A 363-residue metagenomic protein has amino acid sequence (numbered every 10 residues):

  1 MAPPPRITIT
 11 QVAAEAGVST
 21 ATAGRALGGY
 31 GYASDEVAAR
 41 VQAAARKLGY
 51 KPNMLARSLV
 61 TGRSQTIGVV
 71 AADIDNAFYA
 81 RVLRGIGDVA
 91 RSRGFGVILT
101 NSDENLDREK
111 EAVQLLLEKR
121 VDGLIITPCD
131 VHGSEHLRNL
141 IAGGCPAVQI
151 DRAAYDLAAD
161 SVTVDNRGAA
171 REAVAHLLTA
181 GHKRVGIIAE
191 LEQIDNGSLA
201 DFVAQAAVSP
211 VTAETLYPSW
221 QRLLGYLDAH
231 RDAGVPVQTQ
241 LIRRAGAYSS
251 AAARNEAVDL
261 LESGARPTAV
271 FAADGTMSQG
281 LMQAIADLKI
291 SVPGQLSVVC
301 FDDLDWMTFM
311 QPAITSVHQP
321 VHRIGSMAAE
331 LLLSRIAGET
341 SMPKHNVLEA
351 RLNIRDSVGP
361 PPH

Functional and structural regions predicted by a protein language model:
M1-Q65, P362: N-terminal helix-turn-helix DNA-binding module of bacterial transcription factors
M1-T10, A39, G62-A180, L260-R266 (+1 more regions): Alpha-helical recognition/docking segments in bacterial nutrient-uptake and carbohydrate-utilization systems
A2-P3, K47, D88-R93, I141-Q149 (+1 more regions): Bacterial carbohydrate/catabolite-sensing allosteric modules
I9, T20, A38, A56 (+8 more regions): A general structural signal for well-ordered alpha-helical segments in protein cores
A14, G31-D35, D107, G294 (+1 more regions): Residue-level preference for short helical/loop micro-motifs built around acidic side chains
E15, T20-R25, V60-I74, R184-L191 (+1 more regions): Short beta-strand segments enriched in small/hydrophobic residues
K47-N53, D107, P128-D130, M282: Short gly/ser/thr-rich secondary-structure transition/capping motifs
M54, A80-V82, E111, E135 (+4 more regions): Generic recognition of short, well-ordered alpha-helical segments
